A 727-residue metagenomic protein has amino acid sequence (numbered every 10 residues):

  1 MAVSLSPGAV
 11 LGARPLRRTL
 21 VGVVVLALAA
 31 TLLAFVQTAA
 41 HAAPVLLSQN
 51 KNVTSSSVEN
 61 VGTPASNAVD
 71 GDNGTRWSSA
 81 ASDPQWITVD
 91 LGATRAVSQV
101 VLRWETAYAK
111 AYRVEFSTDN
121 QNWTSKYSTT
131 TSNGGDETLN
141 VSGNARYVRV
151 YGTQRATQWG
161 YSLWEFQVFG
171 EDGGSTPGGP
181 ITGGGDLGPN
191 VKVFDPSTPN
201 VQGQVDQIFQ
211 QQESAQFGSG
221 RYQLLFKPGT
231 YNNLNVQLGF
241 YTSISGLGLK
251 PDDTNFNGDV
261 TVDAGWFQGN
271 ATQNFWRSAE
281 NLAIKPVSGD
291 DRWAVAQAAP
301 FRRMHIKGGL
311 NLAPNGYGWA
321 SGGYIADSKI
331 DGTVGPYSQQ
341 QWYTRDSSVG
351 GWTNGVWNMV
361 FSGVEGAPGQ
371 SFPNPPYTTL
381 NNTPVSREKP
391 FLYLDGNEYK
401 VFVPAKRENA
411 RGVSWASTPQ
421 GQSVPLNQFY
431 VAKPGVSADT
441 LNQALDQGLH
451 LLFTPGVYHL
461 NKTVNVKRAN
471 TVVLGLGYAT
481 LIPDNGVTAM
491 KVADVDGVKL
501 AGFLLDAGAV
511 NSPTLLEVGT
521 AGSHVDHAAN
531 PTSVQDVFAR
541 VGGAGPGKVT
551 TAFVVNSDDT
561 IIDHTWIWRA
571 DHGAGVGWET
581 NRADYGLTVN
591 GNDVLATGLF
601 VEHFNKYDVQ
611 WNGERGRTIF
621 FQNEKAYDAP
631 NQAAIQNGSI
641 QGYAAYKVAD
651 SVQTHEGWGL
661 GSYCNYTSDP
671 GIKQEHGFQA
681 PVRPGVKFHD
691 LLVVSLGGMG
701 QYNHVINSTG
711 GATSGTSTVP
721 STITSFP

Functional and structural regions predicted by a protein language model:
M1-A42: Secretory targeting and sorting signals
L32, A43-G92, R103-Y108, S128-S132 (+2 more regions): Disordered, acidic Ser/Thr/Pro-rich linker "stalks" and the adjacent N-terminal cap of the next globular domain
D83-P84, G92-Q99, N144-R146: Extended extracellular/luminal ectodomain segments enriched in beta-structured repeat modules
R95-T106, V150: A short beta-strand element within beta-rich, extracytoplasmic domains of secreted/secretory-pathway proteins
Y108-Q121: Short, surface-exposed beta-strand/strand-loop-strand elements in extracellular ectodomains
D136-Y147: Short, surface-exposed tryptophan/glycine-enriched loops that mediate extracellular molecular recognition
Y151-W159: Short beta-strand-plus-loop segments that form exposed binding edges in beta-rich domains
G178-P727: Extracellular/periplasmic carbohydrate-active domains that bind, remodel, or depolymerize complex polysaccharides
